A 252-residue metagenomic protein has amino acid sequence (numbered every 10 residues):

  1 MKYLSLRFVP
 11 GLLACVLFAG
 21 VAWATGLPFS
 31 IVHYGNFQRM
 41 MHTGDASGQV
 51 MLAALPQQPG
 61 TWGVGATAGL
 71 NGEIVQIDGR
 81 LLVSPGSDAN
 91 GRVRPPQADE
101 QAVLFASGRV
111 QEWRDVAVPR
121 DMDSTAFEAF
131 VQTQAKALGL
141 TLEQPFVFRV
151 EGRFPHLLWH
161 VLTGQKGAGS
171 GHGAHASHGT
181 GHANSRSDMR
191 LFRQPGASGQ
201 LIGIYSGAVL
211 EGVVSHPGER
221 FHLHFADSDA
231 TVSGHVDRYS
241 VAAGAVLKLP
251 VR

Functional and structural regions predicted by a protein language model:
K2-L12: Bacterial N-terminal signal peptides that target proteins for export
P10-G20: Bacterial N-terminal signal peptides
A22-A24: Boundary at the C-terminal end of the N-terminal hydrophobic targeting segment
R39-V103: N-terminal low-complexity or amphipathic/hydrophobic leaders
V83-F146: Contiguous hydrophobic, core-forming segments of folded domains
S124-L201: Long, positively charged binding patches that form subdomain-scale interaction surfaces for polyanionic ligands
R186-P217, A226: Functional cores of ribonucleases/endoribonucleases
H224-R252: C-terminal structured interaction module
